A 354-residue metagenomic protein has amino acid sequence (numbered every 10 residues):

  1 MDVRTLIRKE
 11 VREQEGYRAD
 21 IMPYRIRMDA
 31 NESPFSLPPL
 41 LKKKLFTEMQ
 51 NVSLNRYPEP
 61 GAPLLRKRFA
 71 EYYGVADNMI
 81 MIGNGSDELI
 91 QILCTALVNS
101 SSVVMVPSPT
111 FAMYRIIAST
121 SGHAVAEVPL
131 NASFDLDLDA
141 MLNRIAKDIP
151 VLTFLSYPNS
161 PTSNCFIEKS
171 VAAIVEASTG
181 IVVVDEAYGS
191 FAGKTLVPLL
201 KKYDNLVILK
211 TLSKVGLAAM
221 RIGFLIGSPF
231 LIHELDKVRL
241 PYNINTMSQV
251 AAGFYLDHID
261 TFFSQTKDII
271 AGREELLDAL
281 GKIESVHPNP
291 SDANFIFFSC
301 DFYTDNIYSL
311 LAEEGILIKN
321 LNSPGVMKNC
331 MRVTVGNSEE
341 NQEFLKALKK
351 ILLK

Functional and structural regions predicted by a protein language model:
M1-R56, I149: N-terminal "arm"/small-domain region of PLP-dependent enzymes with the aminotransferase-like
P38, N205-K282, H287-P288: PLP-dependent aminotransferase class I/II
P63-V103: Phosphate-binding glycine-rich loop
A96-L155: PLP-dependent aminotransferase-like
A132-E186: Active-site phosphate-binding strand-loop segment of PLP-dependent enzymes
I270, I283-E314: Conserved PLP-binding catalytic core of the aspartate aminotransferase-like
E313-E314, S323-K354: PLP-dependent enzyme catalytic core of the Aspartate aminotransferase-like
